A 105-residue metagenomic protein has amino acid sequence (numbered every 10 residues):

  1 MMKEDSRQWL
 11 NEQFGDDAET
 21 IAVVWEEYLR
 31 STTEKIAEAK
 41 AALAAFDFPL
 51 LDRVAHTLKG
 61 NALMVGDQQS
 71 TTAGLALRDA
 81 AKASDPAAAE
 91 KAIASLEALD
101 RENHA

Functional and structural regions predicted by a protein language model:
M1-A105: Two-component system phosphorelay core
